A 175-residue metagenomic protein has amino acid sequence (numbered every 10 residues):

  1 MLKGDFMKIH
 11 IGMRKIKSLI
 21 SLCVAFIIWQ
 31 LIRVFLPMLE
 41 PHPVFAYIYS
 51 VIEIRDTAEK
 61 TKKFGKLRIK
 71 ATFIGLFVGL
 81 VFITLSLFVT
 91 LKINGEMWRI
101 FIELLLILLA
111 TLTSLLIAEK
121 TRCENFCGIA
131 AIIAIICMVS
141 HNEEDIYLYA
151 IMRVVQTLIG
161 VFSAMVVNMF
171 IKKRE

Functional and structural regions predicted by a protein language model:
M1-E175: Alpha-helical transmembrane segments and their membrane-interface boundaries that form or gate the permeation pathway
